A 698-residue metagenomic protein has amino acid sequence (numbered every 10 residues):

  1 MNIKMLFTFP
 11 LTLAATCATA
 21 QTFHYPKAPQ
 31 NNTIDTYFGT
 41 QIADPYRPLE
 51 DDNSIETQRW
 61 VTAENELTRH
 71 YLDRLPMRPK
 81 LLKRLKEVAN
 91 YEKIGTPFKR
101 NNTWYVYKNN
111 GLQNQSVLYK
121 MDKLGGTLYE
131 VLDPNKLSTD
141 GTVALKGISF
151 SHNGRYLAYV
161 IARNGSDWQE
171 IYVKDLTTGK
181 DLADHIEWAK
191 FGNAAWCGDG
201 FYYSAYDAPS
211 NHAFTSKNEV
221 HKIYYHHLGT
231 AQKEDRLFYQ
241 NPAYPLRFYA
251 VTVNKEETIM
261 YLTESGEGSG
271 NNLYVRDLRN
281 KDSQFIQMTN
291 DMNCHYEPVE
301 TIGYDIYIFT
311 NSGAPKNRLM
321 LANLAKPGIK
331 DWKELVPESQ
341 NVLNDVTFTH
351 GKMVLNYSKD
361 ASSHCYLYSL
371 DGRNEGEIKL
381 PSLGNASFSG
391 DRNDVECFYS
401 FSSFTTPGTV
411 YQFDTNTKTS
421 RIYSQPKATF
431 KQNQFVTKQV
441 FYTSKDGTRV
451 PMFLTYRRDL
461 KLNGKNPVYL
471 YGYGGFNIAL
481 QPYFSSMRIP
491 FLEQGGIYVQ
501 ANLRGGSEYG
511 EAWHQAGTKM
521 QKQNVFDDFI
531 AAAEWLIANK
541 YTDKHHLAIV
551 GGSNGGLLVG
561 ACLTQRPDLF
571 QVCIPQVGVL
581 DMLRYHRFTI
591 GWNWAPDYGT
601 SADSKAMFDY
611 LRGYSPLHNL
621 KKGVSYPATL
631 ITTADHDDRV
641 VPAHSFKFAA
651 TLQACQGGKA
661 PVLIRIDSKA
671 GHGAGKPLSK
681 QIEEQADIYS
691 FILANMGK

Functional and structural regions predicted by a protein language model:
M1-T22: Bacterial Sec-dependent N-terminal signal peptides
I55-S149, V160, R247-D277, S283-T301 (+7 more regions): Non-catalytic accessory segments flanking enzyme active sites
W104, G154-A158, F201-Y202, M260 (+3 more regions): Hydrophobic beta-strand positions that form the internal "hydrophobic ladder" of WD40/Gbeta-like beta-propeller blades
N109-S116, S138-T142, I161-E170, H185-A189 (+7 more regions): A flexible loop/linker signature enriched in serine peptidases of the S9 family
K120-M121, Y172-L176, E219-G229, Y274-L278 (+2 more regions): Beta-propeller blade signature
E130-N193: A conserved hydrophobic secondary-structure block that centers on an alpha-helix together with its immediately flanking
N135-I148, I161-S166, K180, F413-T419 (+6 more regions): Cap/lid segment of the alpha/beta-hydrolase catalytic domain
Q500-K698: Active-site-proximal cap/loop segments of hydrolase catalytic domains
